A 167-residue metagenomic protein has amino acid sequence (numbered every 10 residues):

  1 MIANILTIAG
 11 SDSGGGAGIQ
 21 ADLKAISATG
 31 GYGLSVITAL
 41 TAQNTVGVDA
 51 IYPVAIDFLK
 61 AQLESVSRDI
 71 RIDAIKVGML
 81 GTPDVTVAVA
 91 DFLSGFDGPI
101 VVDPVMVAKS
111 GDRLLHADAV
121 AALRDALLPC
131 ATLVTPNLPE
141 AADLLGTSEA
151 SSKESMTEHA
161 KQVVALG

Functional and structural regions predicted by a protein language model:
I2-T7, L23-K109, L114: Conserved N-terminal subdomain of the carbohydrate kinase-like
A9-G15: Short, glycine-rich nucleotide/cofactor-binding loops
G10, D103, N137: Active-site glycine-centered loops adjacent to acidic/histidine catalytic or metal-binding residues that shape
G16, P83, K153: Loop/helix-junction capping segments adjacent to catalytic residues or to phosphate/diphosphate-binding pockets
A117-G167: Conserved phosphate/ATP/ADP-binding segment of small-molecule kinases
